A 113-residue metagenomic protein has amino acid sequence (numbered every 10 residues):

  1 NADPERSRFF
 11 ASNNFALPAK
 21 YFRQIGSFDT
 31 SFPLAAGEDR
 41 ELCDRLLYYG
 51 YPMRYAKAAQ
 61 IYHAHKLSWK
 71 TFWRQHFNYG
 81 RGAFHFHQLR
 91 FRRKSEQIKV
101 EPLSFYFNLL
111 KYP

Functional and structural regions predicted by a protein language model:
A2-K20, P33-G37, E41: A recurrent flexible, glycine/aromatic-enriched loop bordering the glycosyltransferase active site that acts as
A19-K20, G50, L89: Short loop segments at secondary-structure junctions
K20-Q24, Q60: Short, well-ordered alpha-helical scaffold segment located in the soluble/lumenal catalytic or ligand-binding core
S27: Interdomain coupling helix/linker and adjacent catalytic-core signature of nucleotidyl signaling output domains
S31-F32, C43-Y62: Catalytic donor-sugar/metal-binding loop of nucleotide-sugar-dependent glycosyltransferases
L42-C43, F72: Short, hydrophobic alpha-helical packing/hinge segments within bilobed ligand-binding/sensory domains
M53-P113: Active-site-adjacent helix/loop segment of glycosyltransferases that harbors family-specific signature motifs
